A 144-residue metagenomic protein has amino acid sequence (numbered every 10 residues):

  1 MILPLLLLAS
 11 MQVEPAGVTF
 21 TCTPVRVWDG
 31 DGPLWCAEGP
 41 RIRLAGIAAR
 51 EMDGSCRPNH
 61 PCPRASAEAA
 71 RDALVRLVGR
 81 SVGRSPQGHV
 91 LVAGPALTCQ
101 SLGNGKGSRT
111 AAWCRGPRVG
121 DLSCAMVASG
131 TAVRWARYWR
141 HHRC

Functional and structural regions predicted by a protein language model:
I2, L8-C144: Small beta-barrel nucleic-acid-binding modules, primarily SNase/OB-fold domains and secondarily Tudor-like barrels
